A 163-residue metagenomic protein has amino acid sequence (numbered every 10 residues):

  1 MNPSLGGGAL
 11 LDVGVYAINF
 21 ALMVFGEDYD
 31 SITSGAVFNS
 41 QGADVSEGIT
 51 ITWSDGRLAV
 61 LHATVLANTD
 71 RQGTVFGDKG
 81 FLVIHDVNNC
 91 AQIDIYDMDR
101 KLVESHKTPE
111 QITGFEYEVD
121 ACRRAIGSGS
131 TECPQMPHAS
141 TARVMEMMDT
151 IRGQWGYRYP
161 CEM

Functional and structural regions predicted by a protein language model:
M1-I32: Predominantly a Rossmann-like dinucleotide-binding segment in NAD(P)-dependent oxidoreductases
A17-I18, S46, C90-I93, E116-R123 (+1 more regions): A general structural signal for well-ordered alpha-helical segments in protein cores
S34-S40, T64: Short, solvent-exposed loop/turn elements at beta->coil junctions and helix N-caps that rim active or binding pockets
I49-G56, V75-G77: Active-site beta-strand termini and strand-to-loop segments that position acidic
S54, A121-M163: C-terminal helix-rich "cap/oligomerization" subdomain common to oxidoreductases
D55-R57, T69, G80-F81, R100-L102: Short acidic/polar mixed-charge low-complexity motifs
G73, C90-D99: Short polybasic amphipathic segments
T108-D120, M136: Active-site loop of classical SDR/Rossmann-like NAD(P)-dependent oxidoreductases, centered on the catalytic Tyr-X3-Lys
